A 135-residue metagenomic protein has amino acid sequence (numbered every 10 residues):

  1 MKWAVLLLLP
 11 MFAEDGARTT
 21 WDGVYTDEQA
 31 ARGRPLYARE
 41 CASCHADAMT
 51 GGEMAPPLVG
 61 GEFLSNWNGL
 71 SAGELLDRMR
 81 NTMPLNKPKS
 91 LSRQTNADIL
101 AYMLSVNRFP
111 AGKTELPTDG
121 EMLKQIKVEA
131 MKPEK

Functional and structural regions predicted by a protein language model:
W3-M11: Sec-dependent N-terminal signal peptides
E14-L36: Electrostatic cytochrome c docking/interface patches
A17, W21, M54, G112 (+1 more regions): Glycine-rich, flexible loop/turn motifs
V24-D27, R32, M49-P84: Gly/Gly-Pro-rich "capping" loops immediately C-terminal to redox-active cysteine motifs in periplasmic/lumenal
G33, Y37-A48, I99, M103: The canonical Cys-X-X-Cys-His
D47, N81-T82, V106-F109: Generic structural signal for alpha-helix termini and adjacent loop/cap motifs
P88-K135: Flexible coil segments in periplasmic/lumen-exposed cytochrome c-class electron-transfer proteins
